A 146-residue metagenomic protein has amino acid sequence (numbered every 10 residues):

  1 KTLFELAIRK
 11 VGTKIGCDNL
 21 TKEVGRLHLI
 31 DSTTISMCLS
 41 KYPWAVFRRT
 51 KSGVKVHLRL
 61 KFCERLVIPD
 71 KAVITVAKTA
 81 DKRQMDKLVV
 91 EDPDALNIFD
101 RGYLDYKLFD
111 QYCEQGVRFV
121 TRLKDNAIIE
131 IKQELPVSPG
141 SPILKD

Functional and structural regions predicted by a protein language model:
K1-D146: Conserved, well-structured functional cores that handle cations and Mg-NTP chemistry
